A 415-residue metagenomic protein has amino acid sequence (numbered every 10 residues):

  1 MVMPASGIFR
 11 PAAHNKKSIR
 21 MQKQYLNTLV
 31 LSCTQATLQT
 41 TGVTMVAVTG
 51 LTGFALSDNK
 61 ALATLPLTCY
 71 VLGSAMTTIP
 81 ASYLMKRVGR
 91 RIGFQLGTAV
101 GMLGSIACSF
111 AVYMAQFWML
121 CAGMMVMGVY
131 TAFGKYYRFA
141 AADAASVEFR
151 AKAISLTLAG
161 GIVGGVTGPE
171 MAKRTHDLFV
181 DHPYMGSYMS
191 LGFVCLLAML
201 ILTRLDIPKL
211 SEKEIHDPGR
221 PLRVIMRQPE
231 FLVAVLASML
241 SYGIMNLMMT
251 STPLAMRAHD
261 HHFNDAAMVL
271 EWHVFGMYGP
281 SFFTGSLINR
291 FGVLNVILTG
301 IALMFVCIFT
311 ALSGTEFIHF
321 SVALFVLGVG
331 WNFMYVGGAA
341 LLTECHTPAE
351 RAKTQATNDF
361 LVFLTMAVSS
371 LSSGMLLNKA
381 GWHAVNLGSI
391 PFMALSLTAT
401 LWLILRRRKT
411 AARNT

Functional and structural regions predicted by a protein language model:
H14-Y25, D206-V235: Juxtamembrane intracellular "pre-TM" segments in multi-pass secondary transporters
A36, F117-A132, H319-F333: Hydrophobic core of transmembrane alpha-helices in multi-pass small-molecule transporters, especially MFS/SLC-type
T49, T131-S146, F333-T347: Intracellular juxtamembrane helix-capping segments at the cytosolic ends of symmetry-related transmembrane helices
T77-R90, G279-V293, L377: Helix-to-loop junctions at the C-terminal end of transmembrane segments in multipass secondary transporters
A99-M114, L303-T315: C-terminal ends and interior cores of transmembrane alpha-helices in multi-pass membrane transporters/permeases
G123-A159: Cytoplasmic helix-loop-helix junction between adjacent transmembrane helices in 12-TM secondary transporters
K152-E170, L361-S369: Glycine-rich segments within core transmembrane alpha-helices of 12-TM secondary carriers
G168, K173, G192-E212, A399-I404: C-terminal membrane-cytosol helix-exit motif in multi-pass small-molecule transporters
